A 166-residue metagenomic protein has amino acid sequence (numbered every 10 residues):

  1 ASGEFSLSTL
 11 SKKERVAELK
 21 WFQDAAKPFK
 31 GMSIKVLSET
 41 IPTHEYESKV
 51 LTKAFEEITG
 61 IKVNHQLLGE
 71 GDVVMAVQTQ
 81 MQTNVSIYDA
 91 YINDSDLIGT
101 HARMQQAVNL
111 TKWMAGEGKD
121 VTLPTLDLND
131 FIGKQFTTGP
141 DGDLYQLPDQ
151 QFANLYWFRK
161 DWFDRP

Functional and structural regions predicted by a protein language model:
S2-P28, S95-L155: Hinge/lid segment of periplasmic solute-binding proteins
S11, V16-L19, I34-V50, E70 (+1 more regions): Extracytoplasmic "Venus flytrap"
L19-A25, P42-K62, F163: Short, polar/charged alpha-helical segment
L37-I41, Q146-F152, R159, P166: Short beta-strand->loop
T43-E47, G99, Y156-R159, R165: Short, solvent-exposed loop/turn elements at domain surfaces
L51, G69, Q135-G139: Alpha-helical packing segments of well-folded alpha/beta enzyme cores
K53-D130, R165-P166: Extracytoplasmic "Venus flytrap"/periplasmic binding protein-like
